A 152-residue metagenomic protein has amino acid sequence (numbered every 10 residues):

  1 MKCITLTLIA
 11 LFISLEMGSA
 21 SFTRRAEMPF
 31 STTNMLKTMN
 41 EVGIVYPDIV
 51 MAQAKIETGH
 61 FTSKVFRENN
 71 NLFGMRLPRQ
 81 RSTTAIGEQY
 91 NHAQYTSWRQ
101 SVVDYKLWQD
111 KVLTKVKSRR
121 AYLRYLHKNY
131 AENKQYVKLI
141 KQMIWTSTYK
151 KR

Functional and structural regions predicted by a protein language model:
I4-I13: Sec-dependent N-terminal signal peptides
F12, E16-R152: Catalytic cores of secreted/periplasmic lytic hydrolases that degrade extracellular macromolecules
